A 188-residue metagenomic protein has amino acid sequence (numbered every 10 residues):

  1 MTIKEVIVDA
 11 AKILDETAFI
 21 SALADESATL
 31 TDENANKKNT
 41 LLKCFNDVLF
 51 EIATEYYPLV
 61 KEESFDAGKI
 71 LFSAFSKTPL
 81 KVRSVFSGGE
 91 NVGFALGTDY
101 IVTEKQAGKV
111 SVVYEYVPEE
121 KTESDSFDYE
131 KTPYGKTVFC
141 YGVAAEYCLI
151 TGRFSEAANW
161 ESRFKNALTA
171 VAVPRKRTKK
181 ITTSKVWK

Functional and structural regions predicted by a protein language model:
M1-K188: Glycine-enriched, solvent-exposed interface loops adjoining structured elements
